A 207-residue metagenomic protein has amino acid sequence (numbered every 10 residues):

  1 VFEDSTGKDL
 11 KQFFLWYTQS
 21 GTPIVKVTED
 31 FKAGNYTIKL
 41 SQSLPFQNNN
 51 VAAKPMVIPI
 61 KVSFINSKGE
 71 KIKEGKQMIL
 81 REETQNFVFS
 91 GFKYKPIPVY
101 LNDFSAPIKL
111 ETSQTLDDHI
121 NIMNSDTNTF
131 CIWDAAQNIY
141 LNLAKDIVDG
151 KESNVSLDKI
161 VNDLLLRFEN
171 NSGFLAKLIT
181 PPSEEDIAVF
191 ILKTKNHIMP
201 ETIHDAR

Functional and structural regions predicted by a protein language model:
V1-Y36, I147-L165: Amphipathic alpha-helical substructures
D9-Q12, S20-Y100: Beta-strand-rich binding/interaction modules
L10, A52, S90-R207: Long, ordered, helix-rich scaffold segments
